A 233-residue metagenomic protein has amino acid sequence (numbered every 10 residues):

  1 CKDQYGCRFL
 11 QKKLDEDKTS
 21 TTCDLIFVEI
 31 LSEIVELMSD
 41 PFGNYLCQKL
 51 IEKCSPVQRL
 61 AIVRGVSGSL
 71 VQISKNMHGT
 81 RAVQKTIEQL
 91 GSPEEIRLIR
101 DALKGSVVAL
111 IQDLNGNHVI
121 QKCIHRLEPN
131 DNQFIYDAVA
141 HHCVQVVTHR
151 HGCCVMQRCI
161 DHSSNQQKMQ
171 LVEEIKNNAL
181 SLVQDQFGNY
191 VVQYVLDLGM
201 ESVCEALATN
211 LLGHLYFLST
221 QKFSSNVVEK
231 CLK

Functional and structural regions predicted by a protein language model:
C1-K233: Eukaryotic gene-expression regulator signature that favors modular helical reader/repeat domains and their
